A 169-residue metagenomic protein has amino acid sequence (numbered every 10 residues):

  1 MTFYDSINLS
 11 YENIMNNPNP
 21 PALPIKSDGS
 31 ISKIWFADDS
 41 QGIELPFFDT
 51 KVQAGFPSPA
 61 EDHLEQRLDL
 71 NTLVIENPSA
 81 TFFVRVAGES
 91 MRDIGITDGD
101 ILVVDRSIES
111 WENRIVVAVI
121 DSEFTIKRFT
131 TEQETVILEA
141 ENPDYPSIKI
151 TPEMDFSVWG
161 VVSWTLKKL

Functional and structural regions predicted by a protein language model:
T2-R92, F124, T131, P146 (+1 more regions): Short, positionally conserved secondary-structure boundary motifs
I75, S107-E109: Short polar/acidic secondary-structure junctions
G99-D100, R114: Structural motif
V103-V104, V117: Hydrophobic beta-strand signal
E112-I126, T130-V136: Short, compositionally biased
T131-L169: Glycine- and charge-enriched low-complexity intrinsically disordered segments
